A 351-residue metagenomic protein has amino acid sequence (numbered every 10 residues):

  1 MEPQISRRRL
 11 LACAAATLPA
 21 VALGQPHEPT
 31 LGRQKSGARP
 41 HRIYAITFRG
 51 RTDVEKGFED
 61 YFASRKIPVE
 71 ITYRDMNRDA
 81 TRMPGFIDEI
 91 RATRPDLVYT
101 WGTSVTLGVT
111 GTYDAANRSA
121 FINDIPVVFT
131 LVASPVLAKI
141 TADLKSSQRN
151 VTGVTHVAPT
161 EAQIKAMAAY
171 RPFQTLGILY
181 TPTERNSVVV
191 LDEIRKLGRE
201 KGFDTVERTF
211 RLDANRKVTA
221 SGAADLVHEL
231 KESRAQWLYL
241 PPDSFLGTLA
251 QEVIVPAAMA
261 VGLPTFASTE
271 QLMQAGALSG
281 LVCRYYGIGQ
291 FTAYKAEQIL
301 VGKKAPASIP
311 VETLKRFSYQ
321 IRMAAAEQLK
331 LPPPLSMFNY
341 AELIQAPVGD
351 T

Functional and structural regions predicted by a protein language model:
E2-T17: N-terminal secretory signal peptides and thylakoid transit peptides that target proteins across membranes
P29-K35, S134-L176, C283-K304: Hydrophobic alpha-helical segments within soluble ligand-binding/sensing domains
P29-T30, Q298-T351: Hinge/cleft segment of the Venus flytrap/periplasmic-binding protein
L31, A38-E59, T72-T81, F245 (+1 more regions): Extracytoplasmic "Venus flytrap"
F58, V151-K201, V311-A325: An alpha-beta-alpha
R65-R82, G198-K217: Short beta-strand elements in bilobed, periplasmic/extracellular small-molecule ligand-binding domains
T81-L97, A115-N117, S221-A235: Short, well-structured alpha-helical segments in soluble
R94-T103, V128-T130, G177-Y180, K231-L246 (+1 more regions): Periplasmic-binding protein-like
